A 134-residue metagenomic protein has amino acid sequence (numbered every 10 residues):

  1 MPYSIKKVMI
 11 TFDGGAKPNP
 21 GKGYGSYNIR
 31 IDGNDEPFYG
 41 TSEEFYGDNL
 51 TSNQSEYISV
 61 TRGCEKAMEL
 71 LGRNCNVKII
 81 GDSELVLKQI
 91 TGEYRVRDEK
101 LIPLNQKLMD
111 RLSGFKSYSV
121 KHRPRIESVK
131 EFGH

Functional and structural regions predicted by a protein language model:
P2-Q54, K66-E69: RNase H-like nuclease fold core
G15-N19, T61-H134: RNase H catalytic domain
Y27-I29, G33-N34, S55, N74 (+2 more regions): General N-terminal targeting signals
Q54, I58-R62: Short amphipathic alpha-helical face segments that pack within enzyme cores and frequently flank/anchor catalytic
